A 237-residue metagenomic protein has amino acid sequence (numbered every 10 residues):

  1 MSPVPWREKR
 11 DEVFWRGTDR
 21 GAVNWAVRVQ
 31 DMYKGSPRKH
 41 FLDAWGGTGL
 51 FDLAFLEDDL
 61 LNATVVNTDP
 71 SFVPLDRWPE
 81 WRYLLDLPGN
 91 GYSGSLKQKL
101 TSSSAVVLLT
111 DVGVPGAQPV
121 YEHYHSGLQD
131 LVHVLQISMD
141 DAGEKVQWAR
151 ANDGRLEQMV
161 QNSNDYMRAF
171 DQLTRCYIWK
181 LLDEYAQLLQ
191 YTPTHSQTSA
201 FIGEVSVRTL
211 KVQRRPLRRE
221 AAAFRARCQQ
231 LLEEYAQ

Functional and structural regions predicted by a protein language model:
M1-P74: Phosphate-/polyanion-interacting regions in eukaryotic proteins
F72-Y235: Catalytic binding pocket for nucleotide-activated donors in carbohydrate/polymer assembly enzymes
